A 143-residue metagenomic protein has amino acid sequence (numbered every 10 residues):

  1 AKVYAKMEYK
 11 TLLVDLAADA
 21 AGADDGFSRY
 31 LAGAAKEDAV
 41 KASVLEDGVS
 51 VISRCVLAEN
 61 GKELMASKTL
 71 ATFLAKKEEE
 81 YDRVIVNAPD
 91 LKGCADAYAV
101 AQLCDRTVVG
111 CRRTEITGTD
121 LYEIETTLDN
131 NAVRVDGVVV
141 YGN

Functional and structural regions predicted by a protein language model:
K2, K6-R83, D90-Q102: P-loop/Walker-type NTP enzyme "switch/lid" segment
L12, I52, C104-N143: Conserved beta-strand/loop subsegment of P-loop NTPase cores
P89-D90, R112: Short glycine-/small-residue-rich Rossmann-like dinucleotide-binding loops
